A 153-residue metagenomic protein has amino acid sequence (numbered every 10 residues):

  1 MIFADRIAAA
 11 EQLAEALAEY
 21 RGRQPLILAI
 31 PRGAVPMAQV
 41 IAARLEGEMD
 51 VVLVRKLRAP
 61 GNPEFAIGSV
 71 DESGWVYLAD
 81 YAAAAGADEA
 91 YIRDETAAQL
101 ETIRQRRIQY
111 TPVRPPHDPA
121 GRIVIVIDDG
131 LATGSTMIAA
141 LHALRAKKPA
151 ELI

Functional and structural regions predicted by a protein language model:
M1-I153: PRPP-associated nucleotide enzymes
